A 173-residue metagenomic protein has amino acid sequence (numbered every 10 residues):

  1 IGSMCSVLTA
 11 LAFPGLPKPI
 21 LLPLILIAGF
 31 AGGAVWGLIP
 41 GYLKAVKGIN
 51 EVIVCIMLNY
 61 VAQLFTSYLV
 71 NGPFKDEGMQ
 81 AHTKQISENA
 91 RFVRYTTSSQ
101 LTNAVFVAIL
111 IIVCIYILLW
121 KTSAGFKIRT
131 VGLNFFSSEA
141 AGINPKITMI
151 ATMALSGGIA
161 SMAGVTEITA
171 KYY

Functional and structural regions predicted by a protein language model:
I1-L38: Membrane-embedded helix boundary and interhelical linker motif in transport proteins
I1-S3, L43-V54, K127, A151 (+1 more regions): Short, non-helical or kinked segments that cap or interrupt transmembrane helices
S3-T9, G29-G33, N59-S67, A104-L118 (+1 more regions): Hydrophobic core segments of alpha-helical transmembrane domains in multi-pass membrane transport and ion-translocation
A10, P14, K44-V46, L119: Helix-capping/transition residues at the boundaries of transmembrane alpha-helices and the short helical linkers
P17-A28, N50-V54, L58, N103-V107 (+1 more regions): Membrane-interface starts of transmembrane alpha-helices
G37, L43, N50, V61 (+4 more regions): Terminal peptide-recognition signature
E51, C55-K121: Transmembrane helix-bundle core of multi-pass membrane transporters and related energy-transducing complexes
T96-Y172: Helix-loop-helix "hairpin" substructures at the membrane interface of multi-pass membrane proteins
